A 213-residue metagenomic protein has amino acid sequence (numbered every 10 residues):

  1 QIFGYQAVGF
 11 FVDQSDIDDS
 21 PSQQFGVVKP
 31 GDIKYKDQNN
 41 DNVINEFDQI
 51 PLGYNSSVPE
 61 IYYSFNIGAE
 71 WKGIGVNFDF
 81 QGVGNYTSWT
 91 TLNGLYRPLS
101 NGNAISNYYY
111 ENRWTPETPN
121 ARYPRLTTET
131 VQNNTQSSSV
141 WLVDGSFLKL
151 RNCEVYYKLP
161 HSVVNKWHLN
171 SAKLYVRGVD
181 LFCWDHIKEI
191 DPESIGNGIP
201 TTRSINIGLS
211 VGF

Functional and structural regions predicted by a protein language model:
Q1-I2, A7-P30, V83-K173, G178: Extracytoplasmic gating/loop element in the C-terminal half of outer-membrane beta-barrel translocons and assembly
D41, N45: Acidic carboxylate motifs that coordinate Ca2+ or other divalent cations, activating on Asp/Glu
N55-E60, V140-K149, I199-T201: Short sequence motifs at beta-strands and strand-loop junctions characteristic of Gram-negative outer-membrane
I61, K72-I74, S146, H168-A172 (+1 more regions): Outer-envelope beta-barrel architecture signal
E70, Q81-V83, R177-L181, G212: Outer-membrane beta-barrel pore domains and translocons
G73-F78, S162-V163: Repeated loop/turn-to-beta-strand initiation elements of outer-membrane beta-barrel proteins
F78, L174-V176, L209: Membrane-embedded beta-strand positions of outer-membrane beta-barrel proteins
C153, Y157, T201-F213: Outer-membrane beta-barrel "beta-signal"
